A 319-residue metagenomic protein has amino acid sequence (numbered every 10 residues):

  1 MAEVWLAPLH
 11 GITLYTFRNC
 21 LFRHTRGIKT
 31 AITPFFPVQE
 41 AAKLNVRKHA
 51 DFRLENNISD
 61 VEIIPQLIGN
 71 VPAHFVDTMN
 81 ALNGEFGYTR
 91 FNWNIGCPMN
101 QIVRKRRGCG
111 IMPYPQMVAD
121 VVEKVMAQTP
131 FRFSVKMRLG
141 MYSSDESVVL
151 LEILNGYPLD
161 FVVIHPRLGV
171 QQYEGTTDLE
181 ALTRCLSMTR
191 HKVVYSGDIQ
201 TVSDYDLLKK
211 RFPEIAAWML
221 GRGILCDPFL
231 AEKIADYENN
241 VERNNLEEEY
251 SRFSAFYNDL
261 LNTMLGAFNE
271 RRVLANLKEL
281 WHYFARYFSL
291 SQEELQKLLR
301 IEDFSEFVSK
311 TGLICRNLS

Functional and structural regions predicted by a protein language model:
M1-S319: Flavin-dependent oxidoreductase catalytic cores
